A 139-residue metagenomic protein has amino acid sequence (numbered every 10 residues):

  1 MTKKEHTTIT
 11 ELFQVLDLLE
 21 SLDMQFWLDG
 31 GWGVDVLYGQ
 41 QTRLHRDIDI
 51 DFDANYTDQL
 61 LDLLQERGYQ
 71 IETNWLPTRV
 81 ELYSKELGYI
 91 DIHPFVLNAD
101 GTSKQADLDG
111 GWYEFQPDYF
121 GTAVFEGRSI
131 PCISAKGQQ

Functional and structural regions predicted by a protein language model:
M1-L28: Helical scaffold of the NTase/Pol beta-like nucleotidyltransferase catalytic core
V15, D53-Q70: Amphipathic alpha-helical segments
E20, Q65, V124: Anion (oxyanion) recognition and catalysis
M24-Y38, S134: Short gly/ser-rich loop at a beta-strand->alpha-helix junction or flexible surface loop bordering the NTP-binding
L28, I50, I92-P94, C132: Generic preference for hydrophobic
D35-L60: Catalytic metal-binding acidic patch
Y69-S103: Conserved catalytic core of two-metal-ion nucleotidyltransferases
Q105-Q139: Catalytic cores of NTP-dependent nucleotidyl/adenyl transfer enzymes across multiple folds
